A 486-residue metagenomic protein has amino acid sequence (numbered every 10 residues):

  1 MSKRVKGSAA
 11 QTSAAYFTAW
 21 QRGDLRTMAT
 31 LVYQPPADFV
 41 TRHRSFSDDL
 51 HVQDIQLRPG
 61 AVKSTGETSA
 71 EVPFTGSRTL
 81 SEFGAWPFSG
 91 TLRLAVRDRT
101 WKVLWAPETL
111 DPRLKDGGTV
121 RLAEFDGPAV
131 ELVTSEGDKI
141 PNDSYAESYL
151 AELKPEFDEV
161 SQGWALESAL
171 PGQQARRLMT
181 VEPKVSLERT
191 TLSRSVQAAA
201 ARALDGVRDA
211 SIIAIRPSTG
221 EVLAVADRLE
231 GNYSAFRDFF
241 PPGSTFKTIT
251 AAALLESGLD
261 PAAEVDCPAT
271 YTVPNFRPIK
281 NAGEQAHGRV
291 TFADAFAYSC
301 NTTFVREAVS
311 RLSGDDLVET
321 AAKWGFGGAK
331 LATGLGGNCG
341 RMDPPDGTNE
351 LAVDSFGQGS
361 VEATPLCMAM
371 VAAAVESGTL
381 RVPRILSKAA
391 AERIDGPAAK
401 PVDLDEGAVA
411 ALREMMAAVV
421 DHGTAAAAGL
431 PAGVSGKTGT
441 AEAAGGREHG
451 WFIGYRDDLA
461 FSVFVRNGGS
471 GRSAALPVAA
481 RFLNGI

Functional and structural regions predicted by a protein language model:
R4-A15, R22-E71: Short solvent-exposed beta->alpha transition segments
D48-S211, T219: Extracytoplasmic/periplasmic proteins that interact with beta-lactams or build/remodel peptidoglycan
T75-W86, A426-R456, F464-V465: Short, Gly/Ser/Thr-enriched beta-strand-loop segments that form substrate-interacting elements of hydrolase/peptidase
G137, A200-L204, G220, D238-D266 (+5 more regions): Active-site SXXK
F236-T245, L331-P397: Active-site-proximal helix/loop microenvironment of the serine DD-peptidase/beta-lactamase transpeptidase fold
P241-F292, Y298-N301, S313, W324-G328 (+1 more regions): Short, glycine/proline-biased beta-turn/loop segments that scaffold the active-site neighborhood
C267-F296, A369-G433, V465: Conserved active-site-proximal loop/helix segments of enzymes involved in bacterial cell-wall and related
P278-K280, H287, S313-V353: Mid-domain, small-residue-enriched loop/turn segments at the edges of structured enzyme/sensor domains
